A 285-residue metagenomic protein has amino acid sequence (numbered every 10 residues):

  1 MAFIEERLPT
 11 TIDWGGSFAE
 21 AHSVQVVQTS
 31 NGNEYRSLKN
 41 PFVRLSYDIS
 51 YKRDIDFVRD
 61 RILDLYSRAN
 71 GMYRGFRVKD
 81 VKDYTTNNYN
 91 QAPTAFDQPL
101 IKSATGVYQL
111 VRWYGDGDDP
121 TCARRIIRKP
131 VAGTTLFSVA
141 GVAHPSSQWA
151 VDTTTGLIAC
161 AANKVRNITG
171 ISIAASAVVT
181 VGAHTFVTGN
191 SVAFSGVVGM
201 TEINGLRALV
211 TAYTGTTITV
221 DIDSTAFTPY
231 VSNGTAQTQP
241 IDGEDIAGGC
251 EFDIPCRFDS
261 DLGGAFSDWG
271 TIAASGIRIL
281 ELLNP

Functional and structural regions predicted by a protein language model:
M1-V24: Polar/acidic, low-complexity leader/linker segments enriched in S/T/G and N/D
H22-Q28, N33-D56, G264-P285: Oligomerization/assembly interface segments of phage tail-like spikes and tubes
N40-R44, P130, S172: Short, surface-exposed loop/turn motifs at beta-strand boundaries within globular domains
R44-D48, V107, S176-V178, T217 (+1 more regions): Intrinsic-disorder/low-complexity, polar/charged segments enriched in Ser/Thr/Lys/Arg/Asp/Glu/Gln
D56-I62: Short, conserved charged micro-motifs
L63-A150, N163-K164, V187-N190, F252-P285: Extended beta-strand solenoid/passenger and fiber regions
H144-Q148, A161-G264, D268: Small/polar beta-strand repeat architecture
D152-L157: Aromatic sugar-binding surface patches on proteins that engage polysaccharides or sugar-phosphate polymers
